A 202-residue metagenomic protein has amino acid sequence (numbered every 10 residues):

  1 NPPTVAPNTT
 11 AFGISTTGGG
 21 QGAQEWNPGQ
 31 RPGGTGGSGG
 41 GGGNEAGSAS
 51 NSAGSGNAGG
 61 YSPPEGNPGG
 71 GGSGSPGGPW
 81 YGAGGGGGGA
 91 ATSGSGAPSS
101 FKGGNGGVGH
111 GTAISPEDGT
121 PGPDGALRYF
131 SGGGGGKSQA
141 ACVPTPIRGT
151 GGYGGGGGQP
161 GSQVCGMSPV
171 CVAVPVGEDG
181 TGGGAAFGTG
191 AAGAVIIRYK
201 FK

Functional and structural regions predicted by a protein language model:
N1-K202: Low-complexity, glycine/proline-biased repetitive segments and flexible coils/loops
